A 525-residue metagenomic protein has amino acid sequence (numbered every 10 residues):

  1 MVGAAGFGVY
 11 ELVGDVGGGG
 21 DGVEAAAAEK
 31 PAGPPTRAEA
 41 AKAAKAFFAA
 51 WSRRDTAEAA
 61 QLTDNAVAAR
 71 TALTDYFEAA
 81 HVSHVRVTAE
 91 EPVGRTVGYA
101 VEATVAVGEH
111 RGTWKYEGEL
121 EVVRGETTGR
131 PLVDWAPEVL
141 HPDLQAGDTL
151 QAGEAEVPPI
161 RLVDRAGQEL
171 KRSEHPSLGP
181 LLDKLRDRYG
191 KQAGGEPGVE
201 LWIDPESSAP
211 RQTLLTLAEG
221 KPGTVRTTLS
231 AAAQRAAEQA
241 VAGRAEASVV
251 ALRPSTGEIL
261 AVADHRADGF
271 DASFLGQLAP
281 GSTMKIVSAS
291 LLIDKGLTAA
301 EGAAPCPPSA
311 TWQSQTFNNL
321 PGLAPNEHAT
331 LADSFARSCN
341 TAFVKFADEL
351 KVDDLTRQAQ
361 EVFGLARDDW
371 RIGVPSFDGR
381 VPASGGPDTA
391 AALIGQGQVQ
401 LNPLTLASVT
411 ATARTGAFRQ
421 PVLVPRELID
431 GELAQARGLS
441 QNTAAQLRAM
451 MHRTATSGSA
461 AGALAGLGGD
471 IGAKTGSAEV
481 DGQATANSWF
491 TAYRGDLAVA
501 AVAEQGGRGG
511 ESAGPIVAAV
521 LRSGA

Functional and structural regions predicted by a protein language model:
V2-L12: Hydrophobic alpha-helical membrane-insertion segments, chiefly the h-region of N-terminal signal peptides
L12-K30, P35-K42, H81-S248, S255-T256 (+1 more regions): Extracytoplasmic/periplasmic proteins that interact with beta-lactams or build/remodel peptidoglycan
A41-A46, R53-G98: Short solvent-exposed beta->alpha transition segments
G167, A237-V241, G257, G276-P307 (+5 more regions): Active-site SXXK
E246-S255, V287, L291, A303-A310 (+1 more regions): Active-site-adjacent helix/loop patches that line small-molecule binding or acyl-intermediate pockets
F274-T283, W370-L433: Active-site-proximal helix/loop microenvironment of the serine DD-peptidase/beta-lactamase transpeptidase fold
C306-F335, A407-D470, A503: Conserved active-site-proximal loop/helix segments of enzymes involved in bacterial cell-wall and related
D388-I394, L401-A407, A411-V424, S459-A525: Active-site beta-strand/loop architecture of penicillin-binding DD-peptidases
